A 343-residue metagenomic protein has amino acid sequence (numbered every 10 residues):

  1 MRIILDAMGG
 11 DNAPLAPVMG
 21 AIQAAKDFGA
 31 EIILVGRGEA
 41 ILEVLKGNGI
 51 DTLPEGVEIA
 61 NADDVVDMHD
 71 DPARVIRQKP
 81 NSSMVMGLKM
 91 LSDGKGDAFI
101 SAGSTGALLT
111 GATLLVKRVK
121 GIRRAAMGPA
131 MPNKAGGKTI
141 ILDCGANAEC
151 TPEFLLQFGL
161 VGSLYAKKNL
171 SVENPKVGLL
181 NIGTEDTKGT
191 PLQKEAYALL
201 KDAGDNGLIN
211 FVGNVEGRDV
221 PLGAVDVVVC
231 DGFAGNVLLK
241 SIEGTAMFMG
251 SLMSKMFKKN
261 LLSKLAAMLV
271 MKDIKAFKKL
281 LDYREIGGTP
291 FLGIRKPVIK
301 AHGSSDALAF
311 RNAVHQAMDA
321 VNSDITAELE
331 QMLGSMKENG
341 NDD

Functional and structural regions predicted by a protein language model:
M1-E43: N-terminal phosphate-binding or glycine-rich loops at protein starts, especially the Walker A/P-loop of NTPases
I3-L15, A146-L156, K300-A307: Short, glycine-rich nucleotide/cofactor-binding loops
D6, V35-G36, E58-A60, S101-G103 (+6 more regions): Short beta-strand segments
P14-A16, F28-I33, E39, D51 (+2 more regions): Glycine-rich phosphate/diphosphate-binding loop of Rossmann-like nucleotide-binding domains
I50-G96: Phosphate/nucleotide-donor binding subsite
M90-L109, K188, Q193-E195, L199 (+1 more regions): Glycine-rich phosphate-binding loop
T113-G137, I141, A224-V228, G232-D342: Glycine-rich phosphate/nucleotide-binding loop
